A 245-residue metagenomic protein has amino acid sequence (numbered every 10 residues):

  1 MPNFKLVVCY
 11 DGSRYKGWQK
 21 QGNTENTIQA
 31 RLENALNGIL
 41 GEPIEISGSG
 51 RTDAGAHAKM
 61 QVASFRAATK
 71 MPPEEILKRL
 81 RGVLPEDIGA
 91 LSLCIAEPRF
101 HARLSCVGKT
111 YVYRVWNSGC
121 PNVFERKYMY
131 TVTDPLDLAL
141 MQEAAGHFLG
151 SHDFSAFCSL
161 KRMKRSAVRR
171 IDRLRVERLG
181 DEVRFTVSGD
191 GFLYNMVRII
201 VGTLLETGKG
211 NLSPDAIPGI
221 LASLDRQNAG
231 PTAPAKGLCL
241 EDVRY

Functional and structural regions predicted by a protein language model:
M1-Y245: Structured-RNA-binding interfaces characteristic of tRNA pseudouridine synthases
